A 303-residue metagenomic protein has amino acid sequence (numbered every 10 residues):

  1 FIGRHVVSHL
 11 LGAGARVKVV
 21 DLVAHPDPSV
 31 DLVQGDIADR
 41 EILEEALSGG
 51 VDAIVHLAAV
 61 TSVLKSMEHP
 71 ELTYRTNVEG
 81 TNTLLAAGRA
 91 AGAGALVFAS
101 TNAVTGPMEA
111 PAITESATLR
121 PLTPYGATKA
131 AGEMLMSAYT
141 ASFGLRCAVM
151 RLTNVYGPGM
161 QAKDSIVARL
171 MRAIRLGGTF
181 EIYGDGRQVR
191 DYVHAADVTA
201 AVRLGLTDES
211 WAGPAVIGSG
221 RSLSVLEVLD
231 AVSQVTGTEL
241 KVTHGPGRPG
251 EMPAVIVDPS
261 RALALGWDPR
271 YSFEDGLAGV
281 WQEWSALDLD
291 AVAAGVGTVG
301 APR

Functional and structural regions predicted by a protein language model:
G3-R4: N-terminal Rossmann-fold NAD(P) dinucleotide-binding loop
A15-P26: Conserved glycine-rich Rossmann-like NAD(P)H-binding loop of the short-chain dehydrogenase/reductase
D31-A53: Conserved Rossmann-fold cofactor-binding substructure of NAD(P)-dependent oxidoreductases
L32, A46, T73-Y74, G88: A hydrophobic alpha-helix adjacent to the NAD(P)-binding/active-site core of NAD(P)-dependent oxidoreductases, strongly
A58-T61, S100-T101: Conserved NAD(P)H cofactor-binding loop of Rossmann-fold oxidoreductase domains
E68-T83, A90, G94-A95, V104-V149 (+2 more regions): Catalytic helix-loop patch of NAD(P)-dependent Rossmann-fold dehydrogenases
I174-R303: C-terminal substrate-binding subdomain of Rossmann-fold SDR/epimerase-dehydratase oxidoreductases
